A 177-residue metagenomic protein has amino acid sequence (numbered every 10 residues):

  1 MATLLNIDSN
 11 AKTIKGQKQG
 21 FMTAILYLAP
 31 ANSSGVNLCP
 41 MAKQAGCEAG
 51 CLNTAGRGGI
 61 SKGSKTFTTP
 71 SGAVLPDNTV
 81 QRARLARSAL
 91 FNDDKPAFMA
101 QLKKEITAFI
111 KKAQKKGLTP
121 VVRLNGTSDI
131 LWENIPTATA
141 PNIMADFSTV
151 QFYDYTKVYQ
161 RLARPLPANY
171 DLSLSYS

Functional and structural regions predicted by a protein language model:
M1-S177: Class I S-adenosyl-L-methionine
